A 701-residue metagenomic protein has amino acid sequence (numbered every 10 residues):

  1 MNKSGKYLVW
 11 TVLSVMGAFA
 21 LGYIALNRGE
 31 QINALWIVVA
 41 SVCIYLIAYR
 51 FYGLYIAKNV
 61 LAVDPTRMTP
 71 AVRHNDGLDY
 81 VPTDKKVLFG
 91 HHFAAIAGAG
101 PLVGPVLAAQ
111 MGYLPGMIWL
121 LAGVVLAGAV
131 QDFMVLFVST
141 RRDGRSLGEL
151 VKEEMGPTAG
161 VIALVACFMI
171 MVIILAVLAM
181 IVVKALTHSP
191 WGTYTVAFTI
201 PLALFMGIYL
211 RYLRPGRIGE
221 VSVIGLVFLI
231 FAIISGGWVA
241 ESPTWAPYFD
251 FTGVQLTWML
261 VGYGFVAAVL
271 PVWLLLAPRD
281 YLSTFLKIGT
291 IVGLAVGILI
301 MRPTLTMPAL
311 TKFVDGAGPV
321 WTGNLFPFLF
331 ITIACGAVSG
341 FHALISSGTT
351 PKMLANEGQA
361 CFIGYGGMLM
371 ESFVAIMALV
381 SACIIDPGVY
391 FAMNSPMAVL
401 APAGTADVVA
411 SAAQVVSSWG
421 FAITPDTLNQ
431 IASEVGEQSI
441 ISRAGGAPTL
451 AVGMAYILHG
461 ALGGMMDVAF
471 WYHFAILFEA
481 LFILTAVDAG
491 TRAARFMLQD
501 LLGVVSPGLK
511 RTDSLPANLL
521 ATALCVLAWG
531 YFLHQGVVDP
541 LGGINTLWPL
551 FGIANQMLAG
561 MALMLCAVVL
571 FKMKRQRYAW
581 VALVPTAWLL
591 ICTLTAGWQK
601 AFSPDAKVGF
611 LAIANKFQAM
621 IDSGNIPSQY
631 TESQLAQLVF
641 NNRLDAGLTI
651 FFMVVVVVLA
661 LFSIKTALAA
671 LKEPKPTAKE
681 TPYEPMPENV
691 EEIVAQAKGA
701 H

Functional and structural regions predicted by a protein language model:
M1-S14, I47-L102, T284, N324 (+1 more regions): Membrane-interface "cap" regions at the ends of multi-pass membrane proteins
A18-Q31, L102, L114, V172-H188 (+10 more regions): Transmembrane helix-loop junctions in multi-pass membrane proteins
G22-R28, N33, D79-R142, E153-P157 (+7 more regions): Membrane-interface helix-loop-helix modules in multi-pass membrane proteins
Q31-R50, A108-V138, G148, W191-A203 (+3 more regions): Extracellular loop-to-transmembrane helix junctions
C43-G53, C167, V172-I174, V227-A232 (+9 more regions): Selective recognition of specific alpha-helical transmembrane segments in multi-pass small-molecule
L54-V81, L107, L121, V130-A159 (+5 more regions): Flexible loop linkers connecting adjacent transmembrane helices in multi-pass alpha-helical membrane transporters
E154-V172, G366-F373, A444-G446, M465-A475 (+4 more regions): Loop-to-transmembrane helix boundary motifs in multi-pass membrane proteins
I298-V314, L369-G453, A489, H534-D539: Extracellular/periplasmic helix-exit of transmembrane alpha-helices
